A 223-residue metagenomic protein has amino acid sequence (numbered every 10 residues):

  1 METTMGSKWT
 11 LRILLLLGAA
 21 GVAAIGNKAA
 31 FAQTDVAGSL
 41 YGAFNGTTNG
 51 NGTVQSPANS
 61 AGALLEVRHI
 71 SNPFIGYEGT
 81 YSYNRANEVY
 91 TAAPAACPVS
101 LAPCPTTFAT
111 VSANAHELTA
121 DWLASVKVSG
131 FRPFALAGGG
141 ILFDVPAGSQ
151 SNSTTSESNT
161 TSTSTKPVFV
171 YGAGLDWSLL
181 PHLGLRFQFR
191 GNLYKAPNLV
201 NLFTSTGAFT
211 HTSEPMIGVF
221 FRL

Functional and structural regions predicted by a protein language model:
M1-Q33: Cleavable N-terminal export/targeting peptides
F31-G46, A135, M216: Transmembrane beta-strand segments of Gram-negative outer membrane beta-barrel proteins
D35-S39, G76-E78, F134-L136, G184-R186: Residue-level detector of the transmembrane beta-barrel scaffold of outer-membrane proteins
Y41-N45, S82-N84, G138-L142, R190-Y194: Outer-membrane beta-barrel pore domains and translocons
N45-N51, A86-A92, D144-G148, K195-V200: Outer-membrane beta-barrel proteins
G46-N51, L101-T107, S153-N159, V200-L202: Extracytoplasmic loops and strand-loop junctions of Gram-negative outer membrane beta-barrel proteins
T53-N59, F108-N114, S156-T165, T204-T212: Replace "Gram-negative outer membrane beta-barrel proteins" with "bacterial and organellar outer membrane beta-barrel
E66-T155, K166-P167, W177, T212-L223: Gram-negative (and chloroplast) outer-membrane scaffold detector with strong preference for beta-barrel transmembrane
